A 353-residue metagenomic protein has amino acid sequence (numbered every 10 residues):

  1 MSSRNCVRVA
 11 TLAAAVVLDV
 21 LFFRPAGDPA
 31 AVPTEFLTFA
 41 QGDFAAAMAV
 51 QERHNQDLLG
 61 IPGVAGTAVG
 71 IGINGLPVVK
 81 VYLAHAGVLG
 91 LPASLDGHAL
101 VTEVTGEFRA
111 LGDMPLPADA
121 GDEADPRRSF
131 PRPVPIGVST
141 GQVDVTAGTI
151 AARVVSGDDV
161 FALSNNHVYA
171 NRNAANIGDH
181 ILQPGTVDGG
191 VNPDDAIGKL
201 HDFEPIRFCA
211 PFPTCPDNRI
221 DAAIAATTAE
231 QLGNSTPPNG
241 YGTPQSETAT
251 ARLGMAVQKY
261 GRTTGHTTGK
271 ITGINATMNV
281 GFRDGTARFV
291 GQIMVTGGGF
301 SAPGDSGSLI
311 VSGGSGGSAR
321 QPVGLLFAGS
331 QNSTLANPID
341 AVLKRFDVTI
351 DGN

Functional and structural regions predicted by a protein language model:
S2-A10: Bacterial N-terminal signal peptides that target proteins for export
A15-E35: Bacterial Sec-dependent N-terminal signal peptides
D28-V154: Noncatalytic regulatory segments and standalone regulatory/sensor domains
P62-A65, H201, T272, V323: A short, local hydrophobic-aromatic micro-motif
G87-L91, G189-P193, L232-G233, S301-G304 (+1 more regions): Short, surface-exposed beta-strand/loop "edge" segments at domain boundaries and coil↔beta transitions
A124-Q292, S312-G314, S318, F327: Serine endopeptidase catalytic core focused on the charge-relay Asp
D188-P193, V311-N353: C-terminal subregion of chymotrypsin/trypsin-like serine protease catalytic domains
N279-P303, S308, T349-N353: C-terminal recognition in membrane/secretory proteostasis and scaffolding
